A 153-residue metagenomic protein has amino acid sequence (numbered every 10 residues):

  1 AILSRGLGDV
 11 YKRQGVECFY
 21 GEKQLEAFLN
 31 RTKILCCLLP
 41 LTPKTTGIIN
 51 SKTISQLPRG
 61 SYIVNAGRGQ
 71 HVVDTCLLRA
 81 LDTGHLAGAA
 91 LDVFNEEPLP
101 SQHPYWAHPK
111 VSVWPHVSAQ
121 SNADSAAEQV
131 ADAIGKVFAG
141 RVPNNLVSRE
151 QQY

Functional and structural regions predicted by a protein language model:
A1-Y11: Single conserved hydrophobic/aromatic residue that forms the stacking wall/gate of nucleotide- or nucleobase-binding
L3, A90, V113: Conserved Rossmann-like nucleotide-binding pocket used by diverse enzymes that bind dinucleotide cofactors
S4, T83, A139-G140: Charged, alpha-helical scaffolding/interaction elements associated with membrane systems
R5, R68-G69, H116: Alpha-helical hinge/cap motifs
G6, Q14-G15, A107-P109: Short, structured coil segments at secondary-structure junctions
G8, G69-H71, V142: Gly/Ser/Thr-rich beta-alpha loop segments that engage phosphate groups in nucleotides
K12-P104: Rossmann-like adenosine-cofactor binding region
E97-Y153: C-terminal helix-to-coil terminal segments
